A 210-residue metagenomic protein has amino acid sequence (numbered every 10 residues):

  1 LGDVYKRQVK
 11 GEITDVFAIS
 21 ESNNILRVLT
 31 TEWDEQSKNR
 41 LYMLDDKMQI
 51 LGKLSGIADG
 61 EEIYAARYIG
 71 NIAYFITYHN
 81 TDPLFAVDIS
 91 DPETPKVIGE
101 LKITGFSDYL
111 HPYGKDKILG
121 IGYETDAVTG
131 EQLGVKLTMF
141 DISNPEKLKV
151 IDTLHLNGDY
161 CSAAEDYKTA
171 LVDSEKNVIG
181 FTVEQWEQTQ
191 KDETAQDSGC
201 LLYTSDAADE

Functional and structural regions predicted by a protein language model:
L1-M48, L54-F85: Beta-propeller domains
G2-Y5, Y203-D209: Short, small-residue-biased leader/transition segments that mark boundaries at the very start of proteins
K6-Q8, I50-G56, K96-E100, D152 (+1 more regions): A short beta-strand motif characteristic of beta-propeller blades
T14-A18, E61-A65, G105-P112, S162-T169: Repeated scaffold domains used in trafficking and secretory/extracellular systems, primarily beta-propellers
N24, N71, K115-D116, K176-N177: Short coil/turn segments that connect the beta-strands within blades of beta-propeller domains
W33-E35, N80-T81, T125-V128, W186-T189: Short glycine/acidic-enriched loop and turn motifs that connect beta-strands
I89-P92, F140-K147, S205: Short loop/turn segments immediately following beta-strands, especially the blade-tip and inter-blade linker loops
G120, T129, G134-V135, A164-S205: Loop/turn-rich, solvent-exposed surfaces of beta-rich toroidal or solenoidal domains
